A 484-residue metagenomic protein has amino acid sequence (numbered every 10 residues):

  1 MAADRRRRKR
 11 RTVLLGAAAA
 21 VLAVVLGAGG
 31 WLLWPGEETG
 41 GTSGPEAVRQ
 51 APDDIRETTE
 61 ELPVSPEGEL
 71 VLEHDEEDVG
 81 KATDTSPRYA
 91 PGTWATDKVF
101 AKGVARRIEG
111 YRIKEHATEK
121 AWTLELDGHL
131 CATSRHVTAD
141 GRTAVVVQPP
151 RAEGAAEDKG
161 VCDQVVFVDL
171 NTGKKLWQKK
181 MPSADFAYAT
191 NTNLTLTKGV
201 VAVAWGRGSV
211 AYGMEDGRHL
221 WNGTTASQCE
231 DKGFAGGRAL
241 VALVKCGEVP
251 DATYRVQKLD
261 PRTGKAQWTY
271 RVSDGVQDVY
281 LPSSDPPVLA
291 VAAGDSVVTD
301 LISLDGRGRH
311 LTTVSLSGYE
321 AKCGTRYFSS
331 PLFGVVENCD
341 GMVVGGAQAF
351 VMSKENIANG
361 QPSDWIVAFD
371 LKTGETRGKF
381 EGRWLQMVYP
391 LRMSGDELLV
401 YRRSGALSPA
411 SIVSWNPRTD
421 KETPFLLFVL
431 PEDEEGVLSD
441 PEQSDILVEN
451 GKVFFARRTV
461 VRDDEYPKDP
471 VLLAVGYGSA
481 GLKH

Functional and structural regions predicted by a protein language model:
M1-R56, E397-V400, G451-A456, V460-V461: Hydrophobic single-pass membrane-targeting/anchoring helices
T42-E61, D78-D97, D127-G141, K180-L194 (+7 more regions): Repeated scaffold domains used in trafficking and secretory/extracellular systems, primarily beta-propellers
A90-V104, G141-G160, N193-A204, R238-V249 (+4 more regions): Short beta-strand elements that form the blades of beta-propeller/WD-repeat-like and other beta-sheet-rich scaffold
K98-D127: Beta-propeller domains
A105-R112, A152-V166, R207-V210, V249-Q257 (+4 more regions): Structural motif
E119-V166, K175, K179-S183: Blade-loop segments of beta-propeller domains
V210, G217-N359, S363-F369: Acidic, serine/threonine- and glycine-rich low-complexity intrinsically disordered segments that serve as flexible
P331-L371, E375-T423: Loop/turn-rich, solvent-exposed surfaces of beta-rich toroidal or solenoidal domains
